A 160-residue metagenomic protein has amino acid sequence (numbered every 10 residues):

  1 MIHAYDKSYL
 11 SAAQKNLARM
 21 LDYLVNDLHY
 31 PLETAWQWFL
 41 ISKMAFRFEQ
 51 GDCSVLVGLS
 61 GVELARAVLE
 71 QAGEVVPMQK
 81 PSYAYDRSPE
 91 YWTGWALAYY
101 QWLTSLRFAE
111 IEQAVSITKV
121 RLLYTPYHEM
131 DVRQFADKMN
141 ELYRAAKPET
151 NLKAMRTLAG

Functional and structural regions predicted by a protein language model:
M1-A4, G73, L158-G160: Intrinsically disordered, low-complexity and often Lys/Arg-enriched segments
H3, L10, Q14-A67: N-terminal interaction modules that seed assembly of large macromolecular complexes
A4, S8-S11, R87-R107, V115-Y127: A structured, charge-rich N-terminal accessory region that forms the first stable segment of a protein and links
Y30-Q37, V75-K80, F108-E112: Short, surface-exposed acidic
P31, S60, K80, S88 (+4 more regions): Alpha-helix capping and helix-coil boundary motifs
A45, A67-M78, Y99-L106: Amphipathic alpha-helical interaction surfaces
C53-Y85, P89: Long, compositionally biased
V120-G160: Glycine-rich, aromatic-bearing surface loops/beta-hairpins
